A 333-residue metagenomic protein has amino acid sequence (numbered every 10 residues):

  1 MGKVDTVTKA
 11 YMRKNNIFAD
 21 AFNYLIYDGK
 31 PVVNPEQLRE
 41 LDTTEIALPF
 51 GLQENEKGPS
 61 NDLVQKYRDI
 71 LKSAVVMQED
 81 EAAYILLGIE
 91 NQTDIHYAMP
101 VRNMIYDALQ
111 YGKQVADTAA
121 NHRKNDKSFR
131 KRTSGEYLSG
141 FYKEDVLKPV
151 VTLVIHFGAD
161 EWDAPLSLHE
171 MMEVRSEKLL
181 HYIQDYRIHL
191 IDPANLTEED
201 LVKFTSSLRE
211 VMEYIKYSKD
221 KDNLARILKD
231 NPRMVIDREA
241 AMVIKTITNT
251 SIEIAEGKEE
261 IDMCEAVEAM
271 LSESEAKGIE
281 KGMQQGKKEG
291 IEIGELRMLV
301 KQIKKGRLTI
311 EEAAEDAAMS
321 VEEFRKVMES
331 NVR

Functional and structural regions predicted by a protein language model:
M1-R333: Elongated, amphipathic alpha-helical interaction scaffolds
